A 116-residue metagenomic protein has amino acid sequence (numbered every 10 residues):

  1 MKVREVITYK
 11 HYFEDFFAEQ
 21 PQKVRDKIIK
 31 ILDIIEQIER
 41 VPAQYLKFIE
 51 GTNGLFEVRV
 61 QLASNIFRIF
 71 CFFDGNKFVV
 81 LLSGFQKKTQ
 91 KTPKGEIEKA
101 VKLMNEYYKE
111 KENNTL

Functional and structural regions predicted by a protein language model:
M1-I66, G75-V79, K87-L116: Basic, Lys/Arg-enriched alpha-helical interface segments
L82: ATP-dependent carboxylate-activation loops
